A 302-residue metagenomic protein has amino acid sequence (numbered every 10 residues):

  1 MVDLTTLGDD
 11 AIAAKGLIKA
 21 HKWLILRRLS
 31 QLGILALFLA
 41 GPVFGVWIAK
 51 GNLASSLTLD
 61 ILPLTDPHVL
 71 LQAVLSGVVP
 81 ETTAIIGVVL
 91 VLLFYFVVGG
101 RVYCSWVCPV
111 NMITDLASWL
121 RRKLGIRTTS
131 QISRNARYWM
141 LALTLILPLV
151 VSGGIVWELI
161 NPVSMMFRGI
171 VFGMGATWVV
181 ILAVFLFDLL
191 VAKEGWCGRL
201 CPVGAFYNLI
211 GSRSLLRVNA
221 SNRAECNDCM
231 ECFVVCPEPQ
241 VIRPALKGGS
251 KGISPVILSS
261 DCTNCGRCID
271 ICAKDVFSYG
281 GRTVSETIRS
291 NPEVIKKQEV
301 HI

Functional and structural regions predicted by a protein language model:
M1-T263, R267-I302: Non-ligating segments of multi-cofactor redox enzymes
